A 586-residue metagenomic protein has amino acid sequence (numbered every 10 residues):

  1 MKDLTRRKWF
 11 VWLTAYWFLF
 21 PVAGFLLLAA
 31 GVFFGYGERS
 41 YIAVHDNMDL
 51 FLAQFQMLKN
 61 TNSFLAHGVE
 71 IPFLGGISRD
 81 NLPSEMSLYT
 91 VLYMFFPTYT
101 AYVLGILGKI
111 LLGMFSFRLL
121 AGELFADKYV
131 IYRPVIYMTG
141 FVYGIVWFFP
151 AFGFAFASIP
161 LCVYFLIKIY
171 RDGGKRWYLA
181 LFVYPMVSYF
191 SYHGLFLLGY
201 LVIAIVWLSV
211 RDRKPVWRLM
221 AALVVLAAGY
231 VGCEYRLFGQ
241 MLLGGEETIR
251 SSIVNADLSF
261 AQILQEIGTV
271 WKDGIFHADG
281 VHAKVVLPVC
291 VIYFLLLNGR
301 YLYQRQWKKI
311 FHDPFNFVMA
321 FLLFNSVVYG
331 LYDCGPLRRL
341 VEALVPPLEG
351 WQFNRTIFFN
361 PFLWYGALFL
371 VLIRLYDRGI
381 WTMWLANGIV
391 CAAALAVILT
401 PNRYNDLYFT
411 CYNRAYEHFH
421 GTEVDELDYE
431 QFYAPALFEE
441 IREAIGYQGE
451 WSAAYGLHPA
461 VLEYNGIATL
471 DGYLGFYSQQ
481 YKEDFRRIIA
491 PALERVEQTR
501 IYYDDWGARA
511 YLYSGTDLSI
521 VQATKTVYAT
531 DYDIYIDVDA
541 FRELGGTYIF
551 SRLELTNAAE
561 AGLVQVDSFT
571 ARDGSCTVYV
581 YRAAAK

Functional and structural regions predicted by a protein language model:
M1-A30: Start-transfer (signal-anchor) and selected internal transmembrane alpha helices of multi-pass inner/ER membrane
P21-G113, F152-G153, D484: Membrane-interface coil-to-helix junctions
M114-L124, I131-R211, L219-F238: Membrane-embedded helix bundles of polyisoprenyl
V146-G153, F311-G366, V371-L372, Y376: Membrane-helix boundary/interfacial segments in multi-pass membrane proteins
G232-Y301: Periplasmic/ER-lumenal interhelical loops and adjacent helix-loop junctions in multi-pass membrane proteins
V285-L323: Hydrophobic, aromatic-rich transmembrane alpha-helices and their immediate juxtamembrane boundary segments
L372-L407: Signature aromatic-anchored transmembrane alpha helix within multi-pass, membrane-resident enzymes that catalyze glycan
Y404-K586: Extracytoplasmic
